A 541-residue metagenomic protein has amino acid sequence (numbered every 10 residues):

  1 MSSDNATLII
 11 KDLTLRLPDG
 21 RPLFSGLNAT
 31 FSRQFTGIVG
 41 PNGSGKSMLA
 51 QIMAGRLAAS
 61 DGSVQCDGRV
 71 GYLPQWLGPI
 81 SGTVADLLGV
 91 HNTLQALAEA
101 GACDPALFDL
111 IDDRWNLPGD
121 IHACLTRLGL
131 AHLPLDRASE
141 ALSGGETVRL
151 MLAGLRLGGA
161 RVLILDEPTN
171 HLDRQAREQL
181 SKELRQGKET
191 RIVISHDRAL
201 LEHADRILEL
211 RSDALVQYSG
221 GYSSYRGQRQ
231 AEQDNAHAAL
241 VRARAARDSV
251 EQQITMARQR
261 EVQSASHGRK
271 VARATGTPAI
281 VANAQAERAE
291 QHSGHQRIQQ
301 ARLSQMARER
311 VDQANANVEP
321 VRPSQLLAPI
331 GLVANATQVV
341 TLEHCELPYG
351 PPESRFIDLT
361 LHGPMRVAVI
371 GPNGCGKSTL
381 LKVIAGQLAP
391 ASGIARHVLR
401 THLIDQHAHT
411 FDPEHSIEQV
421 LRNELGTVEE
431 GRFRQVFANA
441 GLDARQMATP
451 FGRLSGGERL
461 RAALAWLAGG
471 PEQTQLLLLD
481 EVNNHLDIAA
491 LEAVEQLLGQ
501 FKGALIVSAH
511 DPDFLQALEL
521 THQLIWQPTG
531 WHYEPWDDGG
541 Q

Functional and structural regions predicted by a protein language model:
S2-R16, L94-G144, V148, Q228-Y349: Coupling and communication elements adjacent to P-loop NTPase active sites across diverse families
I10-L13, G20-Q34, G62, L342-H362 (+1 more regions): Conserved beta-strand
F35-T36, M48-F108, H196, G363-C375 (+3 more regions): ABC ATPase nucleotide-binding domain signature region
P79-G144, Q406-Q475, N484, A489: ABC-family P-loop ATPase nucleotide-binding domains
S81-T83, D213-A239, W526-Q541: Conserved beta-strand-loop-alpha-helix hinge in the C-terminal portion of ABC ATPase nucleotide-binding domains
L152, L180, L464: Hydrophobic anchor residue at the start of the ABC signature
L163-E167, L172, I404, Q475-E481: Catalytic Walker B motif of ABC-type/P-loop ATPase nucleotide-binding domains
N170-K182, N484-Q496, D513: Conserved D-loop/post-Walker B switch-helix segment of ABC ATPase nucleotide-binding domains
